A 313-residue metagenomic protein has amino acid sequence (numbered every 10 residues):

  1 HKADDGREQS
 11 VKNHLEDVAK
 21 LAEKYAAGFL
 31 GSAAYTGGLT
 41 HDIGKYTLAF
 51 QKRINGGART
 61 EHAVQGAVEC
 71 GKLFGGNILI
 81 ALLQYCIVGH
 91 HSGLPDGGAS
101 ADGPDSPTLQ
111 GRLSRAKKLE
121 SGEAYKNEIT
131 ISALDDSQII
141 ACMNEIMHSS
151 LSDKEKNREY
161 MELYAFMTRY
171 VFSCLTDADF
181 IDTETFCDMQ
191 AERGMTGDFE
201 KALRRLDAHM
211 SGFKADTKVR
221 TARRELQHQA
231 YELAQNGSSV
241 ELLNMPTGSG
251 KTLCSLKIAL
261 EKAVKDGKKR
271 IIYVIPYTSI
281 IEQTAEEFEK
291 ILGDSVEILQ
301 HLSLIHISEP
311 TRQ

Functional and structural regions predicted by a protein language model:
H1-D5, V11-R205: Accessory nucleic-acid engagement/destabilization modules that flank
G212-L242: Conserved pre-motif I regulatory segment
G237-I258: Walker A/P-loop
K257-E261, Q283: Active-site signature of alpha/beta-hydrolase-fold catalytic machinery across serine- and Asp/Cys-nucleophile hydrolases
K262-K269, L292-S295: Post-Walker A helix-loop "phosphate-sensing" segment adjacent to the P-loop in P-loop NTPases
R270-K290: Conserved Walker A/P-loop ATP-binding site and its immediately adjacent core in helicase/helicase-like ATPase domains
D294-L304: Conserved RecA-like helicase motor-core motifs
S303-Q313: Residue-level detector of conserved catalytic or cofactor/ligand-binding positions in enzyme active sites
